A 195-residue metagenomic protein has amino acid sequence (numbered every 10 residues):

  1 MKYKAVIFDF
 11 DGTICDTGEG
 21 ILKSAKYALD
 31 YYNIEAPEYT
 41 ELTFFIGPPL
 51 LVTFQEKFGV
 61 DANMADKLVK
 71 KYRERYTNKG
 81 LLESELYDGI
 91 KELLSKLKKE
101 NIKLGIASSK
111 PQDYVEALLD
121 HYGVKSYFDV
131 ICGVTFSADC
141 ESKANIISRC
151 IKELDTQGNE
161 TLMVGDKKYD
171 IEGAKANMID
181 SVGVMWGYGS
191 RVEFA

Functional and structural regions predicted by a protein language model:
M1-F44, F58: Active-site neighborhood of HAD-like aspartate-dependent phosphohydrolases
K4-A5, K143-I171: Conserved Lys-Pro-Asp/Glu-containing loop-to-beta segment of HAD-superfamily phosphomonoesterases, centered on
A25, I90-L119: Substrate-recognition element of Asp-dependent hydrolases with the DxDx(T/V) motif
A28-L29, P49-A62, L118-H121, C150-I151: Helix-loop "lid/cap" segments that line or gate small-molecule binding pockets
E35, K125-D129, Q157: Conserved H-loop
Q55-K91: Metal-dependent phosphoesterase signature
K125-D139: A short, structured active-site edge motif that brings together acidic residues
M163-A195: Acidic, Mg2+-coordinating phosphoryl-transfer loop and its flanking beta/alpha structural elements, shared across
